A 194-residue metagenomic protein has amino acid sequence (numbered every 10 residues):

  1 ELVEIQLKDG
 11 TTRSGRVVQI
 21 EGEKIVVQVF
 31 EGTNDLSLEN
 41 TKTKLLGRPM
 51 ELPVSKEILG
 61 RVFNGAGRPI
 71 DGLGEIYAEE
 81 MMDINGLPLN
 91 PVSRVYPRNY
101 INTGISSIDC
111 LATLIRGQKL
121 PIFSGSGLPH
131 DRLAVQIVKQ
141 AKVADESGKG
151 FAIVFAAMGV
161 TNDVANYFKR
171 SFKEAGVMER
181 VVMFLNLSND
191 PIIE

Functional and structural regions predicted by a protein language model:
E1-R61, A66-I70: N-terminal accessory targeting/assembly segments
E4, P121, A152-V154: Conserved beta-strand elements of the Class I
T11, G22, S106-S107, L128-H130 (+2 more regions): Short acidic loop-to-helix transition motifs that present clustered carboxylates
R16-V18, A112, A141-D145: Short, flexible, solvent-exposed loop/turn segments with mixed acidic/basic and small polar residues
N34-D35, M50-E51, V160-T161, N189-P191: Glycine-/small-residue-rich active-site loops that bind phosphorylated ligands and cofactors
T41-K44, M50, E57, P69-K119 (+3 more regions): P-loop NTPase nucleotide-binding/switch module
S124-G125: The Walker A (P-loop) glycine that initiates the GxxxxGKT/S ATP-binding motif of P-loop NTPases
L128-E179: Conserved P-loop
